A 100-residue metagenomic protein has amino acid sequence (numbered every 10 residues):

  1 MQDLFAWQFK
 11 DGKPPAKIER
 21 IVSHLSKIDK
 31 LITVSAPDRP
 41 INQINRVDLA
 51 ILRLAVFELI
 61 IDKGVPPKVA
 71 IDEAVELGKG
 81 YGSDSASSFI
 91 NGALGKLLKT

Functional and structural regions predicted by a protein language model:
M1-T100: N-terminal interaction/assembly modules
